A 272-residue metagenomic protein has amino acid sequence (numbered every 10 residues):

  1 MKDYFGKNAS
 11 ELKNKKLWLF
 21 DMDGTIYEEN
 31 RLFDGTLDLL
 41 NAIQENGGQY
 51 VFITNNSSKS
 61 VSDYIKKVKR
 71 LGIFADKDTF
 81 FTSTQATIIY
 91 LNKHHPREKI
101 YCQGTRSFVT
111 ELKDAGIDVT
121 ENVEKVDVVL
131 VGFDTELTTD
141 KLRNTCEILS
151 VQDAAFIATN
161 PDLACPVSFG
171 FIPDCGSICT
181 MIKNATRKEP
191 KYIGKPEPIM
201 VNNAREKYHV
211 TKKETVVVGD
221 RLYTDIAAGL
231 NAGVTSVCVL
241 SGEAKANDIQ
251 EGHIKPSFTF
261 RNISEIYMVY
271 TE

Functional and structural regions predicted by a protein language model:
K2-F20, Y27-E45, K59-F81, I88-E272: Asp-based, Mg2+/Mn2+-dependent phosphohydrolase catalytic module
Q49: N-terminal phosphate-binding loop and flanking beta/alpha elements of the actin-like ATPase fold
N56: Conserved phosphate/oxyanion-binding catalytic-loop motifs
